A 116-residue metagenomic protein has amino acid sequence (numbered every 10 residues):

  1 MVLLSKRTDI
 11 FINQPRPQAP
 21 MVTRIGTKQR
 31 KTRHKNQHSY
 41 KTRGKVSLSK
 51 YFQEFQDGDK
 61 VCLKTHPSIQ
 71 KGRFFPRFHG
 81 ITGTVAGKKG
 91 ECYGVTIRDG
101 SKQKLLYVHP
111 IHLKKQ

Functional and structural regions predicted by a protein language model:
V2-G72, Q116: Intrinsically disordered, Lys/Arg-rich N-terminal extensions and targeting peptides of nucleic-acid-associated proteins
L48, R77-L106, P110-Q116: Basic/aromatic-rich interaction segments and small domains that mediate binding to polyanionic partners
